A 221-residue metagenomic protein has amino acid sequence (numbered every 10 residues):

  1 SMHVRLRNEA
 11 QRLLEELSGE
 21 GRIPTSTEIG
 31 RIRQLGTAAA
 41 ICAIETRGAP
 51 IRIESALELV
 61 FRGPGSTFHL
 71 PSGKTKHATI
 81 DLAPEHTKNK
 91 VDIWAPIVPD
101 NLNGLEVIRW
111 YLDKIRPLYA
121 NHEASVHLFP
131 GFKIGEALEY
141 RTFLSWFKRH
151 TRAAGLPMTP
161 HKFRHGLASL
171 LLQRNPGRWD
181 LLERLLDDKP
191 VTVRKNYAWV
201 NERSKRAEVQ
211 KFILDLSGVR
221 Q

Functional and structural regions predicted by a protein language model:
H3-E54: Basic, Lys/Arg- and aromatic-enriched nucleic-acid-binding interface segment
E15-R22, E58-V107: Conserved tyrosine-mediated DNA breakage-rejoining catalytic core shared by Y-recombinases
Q34-A38, I44-P64, R174-G177, L186-D188: A short, glycine-centered helix-capping/turn motif at helix boundaries that positions DNA-contacting or catalytic
Q34-I41, Y140, L144, P160 (+1 more regions): Short, leucine-enriched amphipathic alpha-helices that occur as contiguous helical runs
V98-L156: Active-site/catalytic core of tyrosine-dependent DNA strand-transfer enzymes
R149, K162-T192: C-terminal catalytic core of tyrosine-transesterase DNA break-rejoin enzymes
L186-L214: Catalytic-site neighborhood detector that most strongly recognizes the C-terminal catalytic loop/helix of tyrosine
I213-Q221: Intrinsically disordered, low-complexity basic tails/linkers immediately adjacent to helix-turn-helix/homeobox/MYB/SANT
